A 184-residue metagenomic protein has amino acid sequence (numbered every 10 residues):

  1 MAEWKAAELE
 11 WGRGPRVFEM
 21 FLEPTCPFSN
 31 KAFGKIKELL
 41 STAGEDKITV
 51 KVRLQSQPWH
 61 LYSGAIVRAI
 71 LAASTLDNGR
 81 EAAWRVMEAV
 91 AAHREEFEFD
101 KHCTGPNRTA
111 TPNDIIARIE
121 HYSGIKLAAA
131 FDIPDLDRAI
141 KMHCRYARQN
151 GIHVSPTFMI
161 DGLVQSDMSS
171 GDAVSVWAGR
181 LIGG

Functional and structural regions predicted by a protein language model:
M1-L9: N-terminal "domain-start" segment that seeds a small globular fold
K5-A6, P15-T42, T109-G184: C-terminal cap of thioredoxin/glutaredoxin-like
W11-R13: Short, flexible hinge/linker loops that cap or flank conserved catalytic cores
V17-P24, N30-A117: Structural alpha/beta surface segment adjacent to cysteine/selenocysteine redox centers across thiol/disulfide enzymes
